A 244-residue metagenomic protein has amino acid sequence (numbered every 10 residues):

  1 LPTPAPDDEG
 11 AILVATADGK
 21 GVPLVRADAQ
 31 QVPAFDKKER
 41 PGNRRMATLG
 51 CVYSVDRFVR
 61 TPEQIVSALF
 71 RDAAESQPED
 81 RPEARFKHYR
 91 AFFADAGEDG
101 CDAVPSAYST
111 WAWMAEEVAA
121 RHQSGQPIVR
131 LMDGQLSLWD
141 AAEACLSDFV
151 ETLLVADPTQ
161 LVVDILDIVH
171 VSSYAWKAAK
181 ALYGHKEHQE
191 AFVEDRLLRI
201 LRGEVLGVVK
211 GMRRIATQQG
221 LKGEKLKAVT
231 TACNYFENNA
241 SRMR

Functional and structural regions predicted by a protein language model:
L1-R244: Catalytic center-proximal scaffold of phosphoryl-transfer enzymes
